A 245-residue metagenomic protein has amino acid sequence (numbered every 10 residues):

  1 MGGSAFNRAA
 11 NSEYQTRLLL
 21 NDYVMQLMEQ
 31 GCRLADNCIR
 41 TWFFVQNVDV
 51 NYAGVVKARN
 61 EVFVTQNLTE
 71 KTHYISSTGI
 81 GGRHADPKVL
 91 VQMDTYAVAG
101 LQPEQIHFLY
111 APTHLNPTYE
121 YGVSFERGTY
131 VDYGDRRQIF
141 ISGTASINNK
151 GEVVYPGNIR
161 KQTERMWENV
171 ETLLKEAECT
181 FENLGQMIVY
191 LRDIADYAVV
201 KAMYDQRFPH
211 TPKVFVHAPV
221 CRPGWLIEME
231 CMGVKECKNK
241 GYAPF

Functional and structural regions predicted by a protein language model:
M1-G185, Y190-F245: N-terminal presequence-like segments and the immediate start of the first folded domain
